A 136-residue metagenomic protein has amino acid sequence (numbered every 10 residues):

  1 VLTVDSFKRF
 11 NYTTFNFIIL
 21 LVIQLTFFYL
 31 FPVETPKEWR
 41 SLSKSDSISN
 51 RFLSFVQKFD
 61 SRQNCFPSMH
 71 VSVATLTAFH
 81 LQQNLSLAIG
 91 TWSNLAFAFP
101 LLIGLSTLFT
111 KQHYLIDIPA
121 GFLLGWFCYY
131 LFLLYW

Functional and structural regions predicted by a protein language model:
V1-T3, P119: Functionalized membrane-embedded alpha-helices
T3-N94: Membrane-interface loops
T14, S93-A98, L115, P119: Hydrophobic alpha-helical transmembrane segments
I19-F27, L95-L105, L124, C128: Lipid-exposed faces of alpha-helical membrane segments in multi-pass integral membrane proteins
P32-R40, K111-L115, L133: Transmembrane helix-loop junctions in multipass membrane proteins, especially transporters and channels
C65-F66, L102-Y130: Interfacial helix-loop-helix junctions of multi-pass membrane proteins
H80-L87, P100-T110: Short basic/hydrophobic patches in alpha-helices and adjacent helix-turn junctions that form amphipathic surface motifs
Y130-W136: Juxtamembrane boundary at the C-terminal end of a transmembrane helix
